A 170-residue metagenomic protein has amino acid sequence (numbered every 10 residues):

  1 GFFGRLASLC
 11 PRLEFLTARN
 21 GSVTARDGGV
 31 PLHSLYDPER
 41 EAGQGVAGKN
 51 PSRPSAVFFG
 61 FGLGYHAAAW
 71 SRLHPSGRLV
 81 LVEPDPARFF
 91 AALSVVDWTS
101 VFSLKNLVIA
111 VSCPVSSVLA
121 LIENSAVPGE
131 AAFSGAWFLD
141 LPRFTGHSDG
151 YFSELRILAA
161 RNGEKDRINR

Functional and structural regions predicted by a protein language model:
G1-R170: N-terminal donor/sugar-recognition subdomains of glycan-related enzymes, prototypically the membrane-proximal stem
